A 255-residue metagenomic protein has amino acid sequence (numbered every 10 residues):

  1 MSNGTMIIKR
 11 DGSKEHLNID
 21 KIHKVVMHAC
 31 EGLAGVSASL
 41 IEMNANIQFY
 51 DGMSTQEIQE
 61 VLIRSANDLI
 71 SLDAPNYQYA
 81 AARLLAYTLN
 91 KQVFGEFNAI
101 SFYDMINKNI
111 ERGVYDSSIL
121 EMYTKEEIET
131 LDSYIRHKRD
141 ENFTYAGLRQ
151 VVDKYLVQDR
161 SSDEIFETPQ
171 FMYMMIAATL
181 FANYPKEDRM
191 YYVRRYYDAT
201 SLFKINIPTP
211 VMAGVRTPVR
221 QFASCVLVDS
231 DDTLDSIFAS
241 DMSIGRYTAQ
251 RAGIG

Functional and structural regions predicted by a protein language model:
M1-G255: Extended catalytic cores of very large enzyme megasubunits
